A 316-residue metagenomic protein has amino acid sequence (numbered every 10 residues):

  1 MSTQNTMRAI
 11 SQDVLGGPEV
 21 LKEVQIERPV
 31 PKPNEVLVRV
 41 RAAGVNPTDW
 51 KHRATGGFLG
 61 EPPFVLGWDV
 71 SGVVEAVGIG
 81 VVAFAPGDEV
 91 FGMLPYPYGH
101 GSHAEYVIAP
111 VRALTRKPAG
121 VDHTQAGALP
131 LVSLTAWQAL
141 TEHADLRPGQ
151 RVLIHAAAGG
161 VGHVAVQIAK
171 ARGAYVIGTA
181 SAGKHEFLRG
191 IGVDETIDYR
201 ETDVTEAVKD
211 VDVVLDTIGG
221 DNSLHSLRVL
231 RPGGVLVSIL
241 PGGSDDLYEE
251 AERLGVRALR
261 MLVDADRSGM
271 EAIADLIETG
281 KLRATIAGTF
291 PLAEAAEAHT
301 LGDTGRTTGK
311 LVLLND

Functional and structural regions predicted by a protein language model:
S2-N5, G269-D316: C-terminal hydrophobic helical "lid"/dimerization subdomain of Rossmann-like NAD(P)H-dependent oxidoreductases
E27-G44, A54-Y96: Glycine-rich beta-strand-centered segment in the early N-terminal region that forms part of a ligand/cofactor-binding
E75, I177-T179, V237: Conserved beta-strand positions in the Rossmann-like core of class I SAM-dependent methyltransferases
A83, M93-A156: NAD(P)H dinucleotide-binding glycine-rich loop of Rossmann-like/cofactor-binding domains, especially the beta1-alpha1
E89, R151, Y175, G234-V235: Short glycine-centered segments of the SAM/dcSAM-binding site in methyltransferase folds
G127-D198: Mid-domain Rossmann-like dinucleotide-binding core that forms the NAD(H)/NADP(H) cofactor-binding site
E206-V213: A short acidic, Gly/Pro-enriched loop at the edge of an enzyme's catalytic core that lines a small-molecule cofactor
D221-L282, N315-D316: Glycine-rich phosphate-binding loop and adjacent beta-alpha segment of Rossmann(oid) nucleotide-cofactor-binding
